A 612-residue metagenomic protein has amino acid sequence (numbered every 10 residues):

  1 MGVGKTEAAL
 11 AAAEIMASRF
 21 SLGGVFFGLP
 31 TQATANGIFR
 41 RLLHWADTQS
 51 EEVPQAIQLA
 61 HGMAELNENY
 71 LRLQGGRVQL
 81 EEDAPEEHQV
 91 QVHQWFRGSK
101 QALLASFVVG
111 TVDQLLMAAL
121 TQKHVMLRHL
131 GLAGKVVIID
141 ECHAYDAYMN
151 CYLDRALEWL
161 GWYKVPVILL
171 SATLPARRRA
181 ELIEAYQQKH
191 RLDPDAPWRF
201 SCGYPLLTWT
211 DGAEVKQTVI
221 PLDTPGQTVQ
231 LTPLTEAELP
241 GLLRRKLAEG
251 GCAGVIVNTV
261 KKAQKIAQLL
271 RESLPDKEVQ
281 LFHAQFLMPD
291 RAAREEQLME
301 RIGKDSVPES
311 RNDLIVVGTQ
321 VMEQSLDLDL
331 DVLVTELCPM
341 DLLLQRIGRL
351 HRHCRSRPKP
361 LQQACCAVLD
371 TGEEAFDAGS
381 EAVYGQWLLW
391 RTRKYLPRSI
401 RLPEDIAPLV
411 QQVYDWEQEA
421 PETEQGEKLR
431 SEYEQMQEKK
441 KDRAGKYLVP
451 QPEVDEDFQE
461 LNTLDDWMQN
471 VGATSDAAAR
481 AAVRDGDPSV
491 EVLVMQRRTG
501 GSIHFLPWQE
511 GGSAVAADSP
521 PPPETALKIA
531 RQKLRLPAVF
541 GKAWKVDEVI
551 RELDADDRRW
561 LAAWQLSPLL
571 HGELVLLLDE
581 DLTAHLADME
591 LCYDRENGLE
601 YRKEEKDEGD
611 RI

Functional and structural regions predicted by a protein language model:
M1-A13, Y145-D146, S171: Walker A/P-loop
T6-G23, R41, L157-W159: Walker A/P-loop NTP-binding motif
G23-D47, L59-E65, L174-R178, V260: Conserved Walker A/P-loop ATP-binding site and its immediately adjacent core in helicase/helicase-like ATPase domains
L42-F107, V112-L116: A substrate-engagement module of RecA-like helicase motors
Q101-A119, P308-E323: Conserved two-lobed SF2 helicase motor
L127-V136, H143-Q217: Post-DEXD/H (motif II) to motif III coupling segment of the RecA-like Helicase ATP-binding lobe
R179, A237, G241-S306, L330 (+1 more regions): C-terminal helicase lobe and adjacent C-terminal extensions/tails of nucleic-acid helicase motors
H190-A263: Conserved interdomain linker/interface between the two RecA-like ATPase lobes of SF2 helicase motors
